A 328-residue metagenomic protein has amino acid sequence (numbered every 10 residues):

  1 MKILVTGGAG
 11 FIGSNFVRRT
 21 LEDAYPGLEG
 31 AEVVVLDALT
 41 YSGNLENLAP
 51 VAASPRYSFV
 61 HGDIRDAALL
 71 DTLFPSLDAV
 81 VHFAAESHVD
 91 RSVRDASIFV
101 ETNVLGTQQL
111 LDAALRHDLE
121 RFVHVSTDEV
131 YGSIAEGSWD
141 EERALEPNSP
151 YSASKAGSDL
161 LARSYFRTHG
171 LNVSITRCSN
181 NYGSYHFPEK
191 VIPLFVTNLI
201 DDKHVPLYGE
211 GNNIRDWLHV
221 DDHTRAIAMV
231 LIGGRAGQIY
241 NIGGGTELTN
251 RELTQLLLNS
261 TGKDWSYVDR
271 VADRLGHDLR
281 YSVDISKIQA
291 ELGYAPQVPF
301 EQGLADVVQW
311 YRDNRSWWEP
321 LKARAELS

Functional and structural regions predicted by a protein language model:
M1-N181, D306, Y311-N314, P320-R324 (+1 more regions): N-terminal Rossmann-like NAD(P)+-binding domain of SDR-like oxidoreductases, especially those catalyzing
I12, G43, A68, H186 (+2 more regions): Residues that form or flank phosphate/diphosphate-binding pockets in enzymes that use nucleotide phosphates
N15, R19, G30-A31, G62 (+2 more regions): C-terminal substrate-binding subdomain of Rossmann-fold SDR/epimerase-dehydratase oxidoreductases
V51, G137, P188-V196, L257: A glycine/serine/threonine-rich, flexible loop-to-helix segment that serves as the NAD(P) cofactor-binding "lid"
A96, T176, P188-E189, G234: Active-site loop immediately N-terminal to the catalytic Tyr-X3-Lys motif of short-chain dehydrogenase/reductase
P147-S154, S184, P188-I192, D216-V220: The catalytic Tyr-centered alpha-helix of NAD(P)H-dependent dehydrogenases
G157, L161, Y165, F195 (+2 more regions): Hydrophobic alpha-helix immediately C-terminal to the catalytic Tyr-X-X-X-Lys motif of short-chain
